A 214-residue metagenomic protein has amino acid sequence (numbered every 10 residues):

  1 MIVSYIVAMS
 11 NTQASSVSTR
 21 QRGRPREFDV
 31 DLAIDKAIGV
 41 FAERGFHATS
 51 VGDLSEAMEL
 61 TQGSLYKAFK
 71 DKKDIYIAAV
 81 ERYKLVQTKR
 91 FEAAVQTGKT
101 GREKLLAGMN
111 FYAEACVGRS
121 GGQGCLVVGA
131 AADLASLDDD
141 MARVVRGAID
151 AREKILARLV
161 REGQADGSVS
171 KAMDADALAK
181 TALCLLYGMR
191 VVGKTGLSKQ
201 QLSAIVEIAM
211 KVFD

Functional and structural regions predicted by a protein language model:
M1-F28, A172-M173: N-terminal intrinsically disordered/low-complexity leader segments
I6, Q123, V128, K171-V192 (+1 more regions): Hydrophobic alpha-helical segments that form the core of small-molecule binding pockets and/or dimer interfaces
S10, L32, K36, V40-D74 (+1 more regions): Helix-turn-helix
R26-E27, I38, A42-R44, G52-D53 (+6 more regions): Recognition helices and adjacent regulatory flanks at domain boundaries
A78, E92-Q123, A175-A182: Hydrophobic alpha-helical connector segments
L85-T88, E103-L106, D139-A165, A177: Amphipathic alpha-helical packing segments from all-alpha helical-bundle domains
K104, R119-D140: Amphipathic alpha-helical segments used for helix-helix packing
A115-V117, R158, E162, A182-K199 (+1 more regions): Amphipathic C-terminal alpha-helical segment
